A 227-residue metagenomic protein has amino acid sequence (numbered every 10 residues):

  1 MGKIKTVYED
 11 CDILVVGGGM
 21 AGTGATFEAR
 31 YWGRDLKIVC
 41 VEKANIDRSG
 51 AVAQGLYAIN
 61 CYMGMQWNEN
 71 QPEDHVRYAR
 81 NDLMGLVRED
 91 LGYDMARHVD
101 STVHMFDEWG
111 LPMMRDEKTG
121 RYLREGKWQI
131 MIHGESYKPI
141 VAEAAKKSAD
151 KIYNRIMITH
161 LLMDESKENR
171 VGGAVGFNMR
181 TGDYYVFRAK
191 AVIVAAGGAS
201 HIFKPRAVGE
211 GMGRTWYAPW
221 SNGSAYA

Functional and structural regions predicted by a protein language model:
G2-G18: N-terminal/domain-start segments enriched in small and hydrophobic, helix-friendly residues, covering either
I4-K5, L36-K37, E42-G172, N178 (+3 more regions): Conserved N-terminal/central alpha/beta ligand/cofactor-binding core
Y8-C11, T181-A191: Core beta-strand elements of the Rossmann-like FAD/NAD(P) dinucleotide-binding domain in flavoenzyme oxidoreductases
I13-C40: N-terminal Rossmann-like FAD-binding beta1-loop-alpha1 element of flavoenzymes
G17, A195-A196: Short, well-ordered coil/turn residues at beta-beta hairpins and beta-strand->alpha-helix junctions within
G22-A25, A196, H201-K204: Short glycine/serine/threonine-rich phosphate/pyrophosphate-binding segments that cradle anionic phosphate groups
P205-Y226: A conserved FAD-binding loop/helix module that cradles the flavin
